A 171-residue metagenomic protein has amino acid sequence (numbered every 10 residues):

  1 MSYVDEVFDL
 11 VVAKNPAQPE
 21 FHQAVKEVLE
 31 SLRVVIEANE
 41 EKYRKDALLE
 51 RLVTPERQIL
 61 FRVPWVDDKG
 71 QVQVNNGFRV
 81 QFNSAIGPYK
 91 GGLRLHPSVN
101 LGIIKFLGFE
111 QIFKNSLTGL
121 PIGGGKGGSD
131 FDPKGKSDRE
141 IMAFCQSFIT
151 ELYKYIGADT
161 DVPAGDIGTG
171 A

Functional and structural regions predicted by a protein language model:
M1-A171: N-terminal ligand-binding/catalytic initiation module
